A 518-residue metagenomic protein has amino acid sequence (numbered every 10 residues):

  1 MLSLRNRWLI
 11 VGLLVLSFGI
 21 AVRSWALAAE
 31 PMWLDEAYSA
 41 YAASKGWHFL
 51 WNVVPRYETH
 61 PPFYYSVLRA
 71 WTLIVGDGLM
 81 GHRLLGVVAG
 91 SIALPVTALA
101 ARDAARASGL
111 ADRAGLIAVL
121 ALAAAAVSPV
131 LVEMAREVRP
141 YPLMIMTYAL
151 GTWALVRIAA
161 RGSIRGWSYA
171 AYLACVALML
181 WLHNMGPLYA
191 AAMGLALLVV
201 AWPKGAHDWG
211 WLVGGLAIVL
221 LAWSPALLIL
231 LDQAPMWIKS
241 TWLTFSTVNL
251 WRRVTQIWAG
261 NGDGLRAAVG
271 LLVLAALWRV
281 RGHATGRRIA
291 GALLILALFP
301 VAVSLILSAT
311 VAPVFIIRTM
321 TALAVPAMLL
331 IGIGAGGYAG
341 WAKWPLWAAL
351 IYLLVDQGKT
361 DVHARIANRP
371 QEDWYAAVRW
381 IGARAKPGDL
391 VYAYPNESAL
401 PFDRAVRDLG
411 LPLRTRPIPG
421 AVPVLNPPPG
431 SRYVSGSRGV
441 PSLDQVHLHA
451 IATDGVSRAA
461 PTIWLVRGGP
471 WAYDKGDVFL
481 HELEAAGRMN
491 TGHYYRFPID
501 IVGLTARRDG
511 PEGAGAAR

Functional and structural regions predicted by a protein language model:
L4-G515: Terminal, non-globular segments
